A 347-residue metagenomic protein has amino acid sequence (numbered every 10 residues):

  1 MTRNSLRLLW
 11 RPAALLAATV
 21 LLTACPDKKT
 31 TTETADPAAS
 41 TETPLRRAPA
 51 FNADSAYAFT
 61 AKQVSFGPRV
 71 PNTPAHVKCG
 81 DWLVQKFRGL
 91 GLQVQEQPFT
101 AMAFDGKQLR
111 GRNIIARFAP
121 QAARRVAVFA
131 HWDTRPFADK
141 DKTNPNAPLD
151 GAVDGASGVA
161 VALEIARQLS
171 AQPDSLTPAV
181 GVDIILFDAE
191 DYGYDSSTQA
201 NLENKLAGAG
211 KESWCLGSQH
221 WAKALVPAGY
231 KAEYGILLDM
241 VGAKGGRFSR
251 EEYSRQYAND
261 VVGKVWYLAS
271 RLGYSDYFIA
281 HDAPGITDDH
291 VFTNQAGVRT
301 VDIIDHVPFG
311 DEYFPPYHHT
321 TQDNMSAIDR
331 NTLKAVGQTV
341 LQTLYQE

Functional and structural regions predicted by a protein language model:
T2-A13: Bacterial N-terminal signal peptides that target proteins for export
V20-A24: C-terminal motif of bacterial Sec signal peptides marking the signal peptidase cleavage site
C25-K29: Bacterial signal peptide processing site
T30-C79, L90, D311-A327: N-terminal capping segment at the start of a domain
T43-A50, S65-P74, A101-F104, N144-A156 (+4 more regions): Second-shell loop/turn segments in exported
P68-Q121: A non-catalytic alpha/beta surface segment that caps or lines the substrate-entry region of metallo-dependent hydrolase
Q108, Y234, V241-E347: Active-site-adjacent substrate-binding region of metalloamidase/peptidase-like peptide-processing proteins
A147-D260, G285: Acidic/histidine-rich catalytic neighborhood of metal-dependent amide-processing enzymes
